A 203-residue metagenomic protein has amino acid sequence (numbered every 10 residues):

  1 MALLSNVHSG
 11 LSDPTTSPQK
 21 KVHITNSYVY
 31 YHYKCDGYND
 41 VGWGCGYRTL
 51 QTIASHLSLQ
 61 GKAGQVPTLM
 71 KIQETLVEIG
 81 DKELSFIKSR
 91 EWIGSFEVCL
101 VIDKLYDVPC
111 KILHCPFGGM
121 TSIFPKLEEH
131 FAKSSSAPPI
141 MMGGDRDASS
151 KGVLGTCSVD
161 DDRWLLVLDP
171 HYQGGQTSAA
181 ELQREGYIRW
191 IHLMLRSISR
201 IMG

Functional and structural regions predicted by a protein language model:
M1, W164-G203: Noncatalytic regulatory segments and standalone regulatory/sensor domains
M1-D13: Eukaryotic intrinsically disordered, low-complexity regions enriched in serine, threonine, and proline
L11, K34-N39, W43, I87-S95 (+2 more regions): Amphipathic alpha-helical protein-protein interaction segments
S12-K88, D103: Active-site nucleophile-adjacent alpha helix/oxyanion-hole segment immediately C-terminal to the catalytic cysteine
Y47-A54, L69, S95-C99, F124 (+2 more regions): Generic preference for well-ordered alpha-helical elements
A54-H56, K62-P67, C110-C115, G152 (+2 more regions): Intrinsically disordered, low-complexity regions enriched in proline, serine, glycine and charged residues
G64-I72, G94-F96, A179, H192: General structural signal for secondary-structure boundaries
L100-H171: Active-site-adjacent substructure of cysteine-protease-like catalytic cores
